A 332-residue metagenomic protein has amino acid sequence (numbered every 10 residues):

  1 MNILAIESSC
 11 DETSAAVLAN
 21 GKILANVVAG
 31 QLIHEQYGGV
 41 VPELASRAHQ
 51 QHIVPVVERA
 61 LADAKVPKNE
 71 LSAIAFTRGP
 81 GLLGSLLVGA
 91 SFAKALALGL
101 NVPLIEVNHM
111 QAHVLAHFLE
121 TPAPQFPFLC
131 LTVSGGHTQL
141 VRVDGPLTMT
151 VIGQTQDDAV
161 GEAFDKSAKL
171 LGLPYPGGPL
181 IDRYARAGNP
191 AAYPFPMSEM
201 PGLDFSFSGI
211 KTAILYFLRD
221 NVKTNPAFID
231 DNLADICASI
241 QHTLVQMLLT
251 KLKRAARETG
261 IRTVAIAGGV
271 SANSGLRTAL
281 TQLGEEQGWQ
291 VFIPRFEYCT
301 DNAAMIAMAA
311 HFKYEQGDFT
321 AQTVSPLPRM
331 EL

Functional and structural regions predicted by a protein language model:
N2-P80, H109: N-terminal beta-alpha supersecondary unit
T13-L18, C130-T132, T138-R142: Short beta-strand scaffold segments in enzyme catalytic cores
P67, R183-V264, N273-Q287, Y314-G317: A contiguous, well-structured pocket-lining segment that forms one wall/lid of small-molecule binding clefts in soluble
F76-N101, S274-L283: Short Gly/Thr/Asp-enriched flexible loops that form oxyanion-binding sites at enzyme active sites
E106-V107, V264, T281-I306: Conserved phosphate-binding/catalytic loops in two-lobed NTP-binding clefts
V107-L129, A309-A310: Conserved phosphate-binding catalytic cores of ATP/NTP-utilizing and phosphoryl-transfer enzymes
P122, G145-N189, K211-T212, Y216-R219: Glycine-rich phosphate-binding loop plus the immediately following alpha-helix
P294-L332: Glycine-rich phosphate-binding/hydrolytic loop that grips phosphoryl groups
